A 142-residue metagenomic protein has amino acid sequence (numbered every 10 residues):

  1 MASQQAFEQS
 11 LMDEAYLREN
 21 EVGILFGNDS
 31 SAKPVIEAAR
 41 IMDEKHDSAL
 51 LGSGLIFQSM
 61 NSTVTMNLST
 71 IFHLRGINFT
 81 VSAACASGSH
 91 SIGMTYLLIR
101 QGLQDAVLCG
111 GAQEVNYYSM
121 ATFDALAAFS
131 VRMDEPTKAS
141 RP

Functional and structural regions predicted by a protein language model:
M1: Glycine-rich anion/phosphate-binding loops
E8-R18, S30-P142: Acyl-thioester C-C bond-transforming condensing/cleaving domain
N20-N28: Acidic helix-start/capping segments at beta-turn-to-alpha-helix junctions
